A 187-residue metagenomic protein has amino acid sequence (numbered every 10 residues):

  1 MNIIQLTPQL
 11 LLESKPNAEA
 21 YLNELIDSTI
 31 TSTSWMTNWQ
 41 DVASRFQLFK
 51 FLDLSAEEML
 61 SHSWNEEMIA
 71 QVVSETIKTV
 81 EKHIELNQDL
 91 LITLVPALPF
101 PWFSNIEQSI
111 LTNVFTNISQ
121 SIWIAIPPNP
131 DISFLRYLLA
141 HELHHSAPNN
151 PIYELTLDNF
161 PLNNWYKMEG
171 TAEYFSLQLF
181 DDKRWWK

Functional and structural regions predicted by a protein language model:
M1-W64: N-terminal low-structure segments adjacent to metalloprotease catalytic domains across cellular compartments
E19-N23, T29, V73-S74, K78-K82 (+1 more regions): Cysteine-nucleophile amide-bond enzymes
D53-I118, I132: Auxiliary, metal-adjacent structural segments of Zn-dependent hydrolase domains
T116-I118, A147, T171: Hydrophobic, aromatic-lined core segments that form the binding pocket/scaffold for planar heteroaromatic ligands
S119, I126-P127, L143, P151 (+4 more regions): Conserved binding/catalytic microenvironments
W123-L139: Short pre-active-site segment immediately N-terminal to the catalytic Zn-binding motif
Y137-P151, E173: Active-site recognition of the HExxH zinc-binding catalytic motif
N159-K187: Post-HExxH zinc-binding segment in Zn-dependent metallohydrolases
